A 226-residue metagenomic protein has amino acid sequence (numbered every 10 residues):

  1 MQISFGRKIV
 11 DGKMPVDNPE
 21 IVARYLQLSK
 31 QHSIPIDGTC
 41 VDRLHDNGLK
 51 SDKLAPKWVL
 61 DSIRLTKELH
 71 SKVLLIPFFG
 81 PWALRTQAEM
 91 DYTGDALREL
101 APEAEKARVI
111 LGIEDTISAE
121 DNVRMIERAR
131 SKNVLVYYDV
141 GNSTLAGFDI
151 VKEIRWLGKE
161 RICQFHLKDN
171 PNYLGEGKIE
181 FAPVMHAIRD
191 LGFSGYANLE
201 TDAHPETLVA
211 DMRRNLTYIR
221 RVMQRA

Functional and structural regions predicted by a protein language model:
M1-Q2, G38-C40, L75, G112 (+2 more regions): Conserved beta-strand positions in the central sheet of alpha/beta enzyme cores
Q2-L26, F78-R85: Glycine-rich, proline-tolerant flexible connector loops at the mouths of alpha/beta enzymes
G6-D11, R43-D46, G80-L84, D169-N172 (+1 more regions): A short, flexible beta-alpha/helix-coil linker loop
D11-I34, T93, A107-V109, G195 (+2 more regions): Short acidic, glycine/proline-enriched helix-loop-strand junctions
K13-M14, K50-S51, A88-E89, L111 (+3 more regions): A generic structural signal for short
P15-V22, D52-L60, Q87-L97, D149-R155 (+2 more regions): Charged helix-capping and loop-helix junction motifs
L28-G38, L44-V136, L145, V209: Active-site acidic/histidine proton-transfer and metal-coordination neighborhood in alpha/beta enzyme cores
H70, A119-A226: Histidine-acidic metal/acid-base catalytic patches
